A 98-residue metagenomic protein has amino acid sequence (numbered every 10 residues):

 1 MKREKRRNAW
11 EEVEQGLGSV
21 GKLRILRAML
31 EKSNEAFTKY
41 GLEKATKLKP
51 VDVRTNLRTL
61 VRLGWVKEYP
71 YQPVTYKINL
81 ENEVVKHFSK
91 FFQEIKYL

Functional and structural regions predicted by a protein language model:
M1-I25: Short alpha-helical segments that sit at the start of domains
V13-K22, T38, Y71-Q93: Short, cationic-aromatic polyanion-contact patches
V20, K32, L48: Residue-level signal for short amphipathic helical patches enriched in basic/charged and nearby hydrophobic residues
R27-N34: Short, locally clustered residues in the helix-turn-helix/winged-helix DNA-binding domain
N34-A45: Short acidic, hydrophobic short linear motifs in intrinsically disordered regions
K47-V61: Short amphipathic alpha-helical interaction segments
V61-Y71: A short, conserved structural fragment
K96-L98: Helix-turn-helix/homeodomain-like alpha-helical modules used for DNA recognition and transcription-factor dimerization
